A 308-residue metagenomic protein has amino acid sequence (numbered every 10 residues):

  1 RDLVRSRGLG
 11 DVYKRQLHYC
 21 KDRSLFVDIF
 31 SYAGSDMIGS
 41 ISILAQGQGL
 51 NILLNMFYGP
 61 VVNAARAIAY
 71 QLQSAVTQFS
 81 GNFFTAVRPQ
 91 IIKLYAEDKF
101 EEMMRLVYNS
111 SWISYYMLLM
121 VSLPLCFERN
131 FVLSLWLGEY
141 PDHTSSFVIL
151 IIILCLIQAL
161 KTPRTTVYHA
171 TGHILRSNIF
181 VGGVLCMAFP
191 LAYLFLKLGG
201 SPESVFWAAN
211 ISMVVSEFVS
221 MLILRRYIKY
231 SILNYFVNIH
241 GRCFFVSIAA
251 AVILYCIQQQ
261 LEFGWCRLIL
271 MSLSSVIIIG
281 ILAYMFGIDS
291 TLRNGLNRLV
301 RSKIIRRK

Functional and structural regions predicted by a protein language model:
R1, F127, E139-R164, L175-I179 (+5 more regions): Alpha-helical transmembrane segments of multi-pass membrane proteins
R1, R7, D11, S145 (+5 more regions): Membrane-interface helix-loop junctions in multi-pass transport and translocation proteins
R7, D11-Q48, A86, Q90-R105 (+2 more regions): Interhelical loop/hinge segments that connect adjacent transmembrane helices in multipass membrane
L25-Y32, L53-S74, E101-R105, Y140-V148: Interfacial/gating helices of multi-pass transporter permease domains
G39, I43, R66-T85, Y115-V121 (+3 more regions): Transmembrane helix-bundle signature of multi-pass secondary active exporters and lipid flippases
A69, Q73-S111, T165-A170: Helix-loop junctions and terminal segments of transmembrane helices in multi-pass membrane transport/translocation
S80, M104-A159, C186-K197, S247-V252 (+1 more regions): Alpha-helical transmembrane segments of multi-pass membrane transport and lipid-handling proteins
L222, Y230-F236, L254-K308: Membrane-proximal transmembrane or re-entrant/amphipathic helices at the cytosolic face
